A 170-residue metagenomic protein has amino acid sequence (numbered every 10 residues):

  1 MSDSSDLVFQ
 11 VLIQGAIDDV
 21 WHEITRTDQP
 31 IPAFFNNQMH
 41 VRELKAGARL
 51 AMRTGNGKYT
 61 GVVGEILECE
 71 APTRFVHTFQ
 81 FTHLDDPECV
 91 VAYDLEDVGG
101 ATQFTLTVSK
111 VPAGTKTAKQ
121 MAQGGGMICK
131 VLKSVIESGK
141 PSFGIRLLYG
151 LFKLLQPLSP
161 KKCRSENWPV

Functional and structural regions predicted by a protein language model:
M1-M39, N167-V170: Hydrophobic ligand-binding cavity/cleft-lining segments
D6-V8, Y59-G64, D86-V91: Short, surface-exposed coil-to-beta transition loops
Q14, C69-A71, V98-G100: Structural motif
V20-I24, I31, L50, I66 (+4 more regions): Hydrophobic pocket/interface hotspot
T25-R26, A71, E137: Residues at helix-coil transition
Q38-Q80, S165-V170: Glycine-rich portal/gate segments that line the openings of hydrophobic small-molecule binding cavities
Q80-S134, F143-L147: Beta-strand/loop substructures that line and gate deep hydrophobic ligand-binding cavities in soluble
S134-V170: Short, highly charged C-terminal tails/helix-capping segments
